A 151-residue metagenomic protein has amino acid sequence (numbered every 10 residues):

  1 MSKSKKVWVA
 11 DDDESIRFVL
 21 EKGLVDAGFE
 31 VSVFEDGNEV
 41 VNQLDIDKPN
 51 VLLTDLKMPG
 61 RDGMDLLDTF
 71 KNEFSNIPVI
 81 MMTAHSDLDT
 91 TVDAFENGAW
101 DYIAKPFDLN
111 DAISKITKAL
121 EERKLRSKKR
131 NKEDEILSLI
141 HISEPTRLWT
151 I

Functional and structural regions predicted by a protein language model:
K5, E35-D36, D62-D65: Acidic catalytic/metal-coordinating carboxylates
D11, D55, T83: Active-site residues of response regulator receiver
R17, P59, T83, D87: The feature encodes the CheY-like receiver
F18-D26: Charged docking surfaces used in two-component/phosphorelay signaling
G28-E35, Q43: Short hydrophobic/Thr-rich beta-strand motif most characteristic of the beta2 strand and flanking loop of CheY-like
E39-N42, M64-S75: Short amphipathic alpha-helix used as the core "switch/output" element in two-component signaling
I140-I151: Single conserved hydrophobic/aromatic residue that forms the stacking wall/gate of nucleotide- or nucleobase-binding
